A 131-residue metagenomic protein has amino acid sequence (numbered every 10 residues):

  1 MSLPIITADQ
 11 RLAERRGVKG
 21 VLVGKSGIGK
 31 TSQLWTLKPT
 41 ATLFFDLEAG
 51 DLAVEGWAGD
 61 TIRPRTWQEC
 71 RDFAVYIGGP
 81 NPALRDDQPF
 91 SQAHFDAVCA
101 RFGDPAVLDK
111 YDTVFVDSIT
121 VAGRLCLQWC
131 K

Functional and structural regions predicted by a protein language model:
S2-P4, Q10, E14-A97, A106-V116 (+1 more regions): Conserved P-loop
C99-R101: Signal that preferentially marks extracellular ectodomain short beta-strand elements of beta-sandwich modules
C126-K131: A solvent-exposed, charged loop/short amphipathic helix patch at secondary-structure junctions
